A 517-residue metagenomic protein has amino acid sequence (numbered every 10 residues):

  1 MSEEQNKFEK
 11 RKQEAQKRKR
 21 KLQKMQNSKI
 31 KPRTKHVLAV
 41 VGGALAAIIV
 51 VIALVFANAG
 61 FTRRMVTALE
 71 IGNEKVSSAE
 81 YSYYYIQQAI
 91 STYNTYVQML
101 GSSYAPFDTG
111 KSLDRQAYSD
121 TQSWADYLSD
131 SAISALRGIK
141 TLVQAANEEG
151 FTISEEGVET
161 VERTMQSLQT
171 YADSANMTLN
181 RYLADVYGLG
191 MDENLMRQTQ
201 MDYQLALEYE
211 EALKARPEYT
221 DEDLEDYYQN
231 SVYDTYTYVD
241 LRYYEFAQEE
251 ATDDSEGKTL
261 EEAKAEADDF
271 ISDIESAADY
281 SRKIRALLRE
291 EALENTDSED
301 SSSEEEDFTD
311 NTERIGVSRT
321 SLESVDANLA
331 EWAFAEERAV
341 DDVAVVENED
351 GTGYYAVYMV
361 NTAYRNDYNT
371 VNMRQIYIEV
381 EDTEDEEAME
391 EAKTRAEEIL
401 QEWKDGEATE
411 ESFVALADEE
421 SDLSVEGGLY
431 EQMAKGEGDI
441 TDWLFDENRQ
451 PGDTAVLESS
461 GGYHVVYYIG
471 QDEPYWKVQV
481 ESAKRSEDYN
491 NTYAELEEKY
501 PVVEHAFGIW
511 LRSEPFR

Functional and structural regions predicted by a protein language model:
S2-Q5, R18-A46, I52-R64, Y182-S272 (+3 more regions): PPIase-associated folding chaperone regions across multiple families
G60-L195: N-terminal targeting/tethering segments
Y85, T92, L136, K140 (+18 more regions): Sec/Tat-exported extracytoplasmic proteins
M99-Y104, S301-S302, T383: Disordered, low-complexity segments in secreted/periplasmic proteins that are enriched in proline
E155-G157, D342, E426, D453: A generic structural-conservation signal
D269-L329, E398-I440: Peptidyl-prolyl cis-trans isomerase
